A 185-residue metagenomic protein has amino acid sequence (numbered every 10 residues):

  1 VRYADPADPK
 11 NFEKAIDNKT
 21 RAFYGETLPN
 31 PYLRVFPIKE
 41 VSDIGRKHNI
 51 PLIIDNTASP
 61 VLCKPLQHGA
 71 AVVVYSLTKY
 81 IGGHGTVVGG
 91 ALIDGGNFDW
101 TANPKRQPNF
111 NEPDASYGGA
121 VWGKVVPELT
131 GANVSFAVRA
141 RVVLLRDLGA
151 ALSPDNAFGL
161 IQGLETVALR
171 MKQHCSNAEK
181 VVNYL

Functional and structural regions predicted by a protein language model:
V1-L185: Conserved PLP-enzyme active-site core in the AAT-like
